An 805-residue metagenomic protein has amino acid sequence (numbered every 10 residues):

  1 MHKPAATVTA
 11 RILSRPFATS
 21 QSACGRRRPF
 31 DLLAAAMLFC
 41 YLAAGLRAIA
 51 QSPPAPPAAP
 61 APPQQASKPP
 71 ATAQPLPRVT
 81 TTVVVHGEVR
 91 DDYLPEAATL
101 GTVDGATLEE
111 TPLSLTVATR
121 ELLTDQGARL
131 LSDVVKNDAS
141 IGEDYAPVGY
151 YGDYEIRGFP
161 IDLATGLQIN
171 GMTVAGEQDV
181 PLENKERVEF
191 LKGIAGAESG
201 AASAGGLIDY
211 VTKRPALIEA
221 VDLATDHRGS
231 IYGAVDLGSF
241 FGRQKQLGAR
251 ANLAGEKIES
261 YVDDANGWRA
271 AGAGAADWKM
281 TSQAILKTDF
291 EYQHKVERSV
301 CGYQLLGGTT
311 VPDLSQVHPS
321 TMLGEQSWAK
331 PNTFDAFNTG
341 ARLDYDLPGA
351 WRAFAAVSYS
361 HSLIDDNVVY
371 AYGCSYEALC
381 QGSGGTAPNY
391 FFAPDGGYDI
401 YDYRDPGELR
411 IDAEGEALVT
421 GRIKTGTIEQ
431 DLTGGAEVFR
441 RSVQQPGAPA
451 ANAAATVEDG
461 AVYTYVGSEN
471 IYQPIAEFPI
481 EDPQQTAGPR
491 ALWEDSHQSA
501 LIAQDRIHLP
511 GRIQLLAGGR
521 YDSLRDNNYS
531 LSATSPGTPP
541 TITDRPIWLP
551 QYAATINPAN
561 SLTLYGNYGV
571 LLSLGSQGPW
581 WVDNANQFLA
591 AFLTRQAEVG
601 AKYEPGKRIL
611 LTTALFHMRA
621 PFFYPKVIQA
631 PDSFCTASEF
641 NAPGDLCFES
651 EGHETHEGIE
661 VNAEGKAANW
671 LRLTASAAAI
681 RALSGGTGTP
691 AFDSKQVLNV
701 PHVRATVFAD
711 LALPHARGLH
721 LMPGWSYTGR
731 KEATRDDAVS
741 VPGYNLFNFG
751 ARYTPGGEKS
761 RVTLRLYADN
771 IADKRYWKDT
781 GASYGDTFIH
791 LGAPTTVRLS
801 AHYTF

Functional and structural regions predicted by a protein language model:
T80-I218, V599: Acidic, small-polar-rich N-terminal luminal/periplasmic segments of exported/outer-membrane proteins
N184-E186, A197-G274, M280-A284, F337 (+1 more regions): Outer-membrane beta-barrel translocator/receptor signature
E256-S260, A273-D346, H361-R410, V457-R490 (+3 more regions): Acidic/polar loop-and-plug regions of large Gram-negative outer-membrane beta-barrel proteins
D277-K279, R410, E429-R441, R490-A620 (+1 more regions): Structural signature of Gram-negative outer-membrane beta-barrels, strongest in the C-terminal barrel of TonB-dependent
V296-G307, S442, T555-E598, L610-L611 (+4 more regions): Surface-exposed extracellular loop regions of Gram-negative outer-membrane beta-barrel proteins, predominantly
D344-D346, R352-S358, S362-Y370, N557 (+4 more regions): Membrane-embedded beta-barrel scaffold of Gram-negative outer-membrane proteins
E408, L432, A597, L698-F805: Conserved C-terminal beta-signal and adjacent last beta-strands/turns of outer-membrane beta-barrel proteins
P510-R512, H617-R619, P643-T734, H802-T804: Gram-negative outer-membrane beta-barrel transporters
